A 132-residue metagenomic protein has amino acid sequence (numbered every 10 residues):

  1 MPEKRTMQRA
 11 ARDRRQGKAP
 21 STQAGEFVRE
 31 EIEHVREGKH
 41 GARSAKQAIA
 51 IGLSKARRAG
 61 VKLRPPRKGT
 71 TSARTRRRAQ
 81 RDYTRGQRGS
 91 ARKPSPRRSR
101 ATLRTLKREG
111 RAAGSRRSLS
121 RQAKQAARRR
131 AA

Functional and structural regions predicted by a protein language model:
M1-A132: A charge-rich, low-complexity, intrinsically flexible signal that marks solvent-exposed coils, linkers, repeats
